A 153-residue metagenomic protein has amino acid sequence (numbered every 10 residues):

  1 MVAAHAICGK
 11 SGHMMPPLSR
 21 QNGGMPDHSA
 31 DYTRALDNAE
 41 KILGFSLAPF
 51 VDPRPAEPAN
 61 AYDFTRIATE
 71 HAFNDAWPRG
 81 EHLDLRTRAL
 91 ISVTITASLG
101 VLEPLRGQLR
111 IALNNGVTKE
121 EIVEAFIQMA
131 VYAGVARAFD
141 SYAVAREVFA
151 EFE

Functional and structural regions predicted by a protein language model:
V2-L85, D140-E153: Acidic, glycine/proline-rich low-complexity segments that act as flexible tails and inter-domain linkers
K41, L113, V131: Short polybasic/polar patches that bind polyanions
I67-E70, L99-R106: Short acidic alpha-helix initiation/capping motifs at coil-to-helix transition points, especially at protein N-termini
T87-T96, F126: Short, structured motif recognition centered on aromatic/hydrophobic residues
L102-E121, F139-V148: Extended intrinsically disordered, low-complexity coil regions enriched in Ser, Thr, Gly, Ala and often Pro
Q108, A125-Q128: Short, hydrophobic/aromatic alpha-helical segments in well-folded domains
Q128-A130, V135-F139: Substrate/cofactor-recognition hotspot
